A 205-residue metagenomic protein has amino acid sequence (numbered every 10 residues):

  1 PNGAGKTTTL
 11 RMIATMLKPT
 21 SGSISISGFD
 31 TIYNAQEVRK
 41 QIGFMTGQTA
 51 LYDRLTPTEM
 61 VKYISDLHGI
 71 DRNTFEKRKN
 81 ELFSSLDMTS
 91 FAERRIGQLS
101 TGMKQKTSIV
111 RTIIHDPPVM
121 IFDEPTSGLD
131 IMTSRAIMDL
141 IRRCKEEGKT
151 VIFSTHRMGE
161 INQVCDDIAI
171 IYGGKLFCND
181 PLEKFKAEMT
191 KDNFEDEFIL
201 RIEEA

Functional and structural regions predicted by a protein language model:
G22-Y33, E37-V38: Conserved ABC transporter NBD signature motif
K62, D66, N73-F91: Conserved ABC ATPase "signature" region
R95-L99: Conserved ABC ATPase signature
M120-D123: Catalytic Walker B motif of ABC-type/P-loop ATPase nucleotide-binding domains
R135-E147: Helical segment within the ABC ATPase nucleotide-binding domain
N179-D180: ABC ATPase "signature
